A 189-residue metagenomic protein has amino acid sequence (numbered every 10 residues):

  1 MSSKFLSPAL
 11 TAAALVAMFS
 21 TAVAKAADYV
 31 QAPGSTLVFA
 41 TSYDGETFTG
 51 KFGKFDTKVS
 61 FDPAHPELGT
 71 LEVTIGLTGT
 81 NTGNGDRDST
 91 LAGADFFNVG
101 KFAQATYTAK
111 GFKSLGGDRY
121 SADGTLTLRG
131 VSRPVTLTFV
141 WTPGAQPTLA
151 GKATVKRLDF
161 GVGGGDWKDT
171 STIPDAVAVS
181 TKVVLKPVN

Functional and structural regions predicted by a protein language model:
M1-T11: Bacterial N-terminal signal peptides that target proteins for export
S2-S3, T21-K25: N-terminal targeting/secretion presequences
A9-S20: Bacterial N-terminal signal peptides
A24-N189: Low-complexity, acidic/polar, glycine-enriched regions of mature
